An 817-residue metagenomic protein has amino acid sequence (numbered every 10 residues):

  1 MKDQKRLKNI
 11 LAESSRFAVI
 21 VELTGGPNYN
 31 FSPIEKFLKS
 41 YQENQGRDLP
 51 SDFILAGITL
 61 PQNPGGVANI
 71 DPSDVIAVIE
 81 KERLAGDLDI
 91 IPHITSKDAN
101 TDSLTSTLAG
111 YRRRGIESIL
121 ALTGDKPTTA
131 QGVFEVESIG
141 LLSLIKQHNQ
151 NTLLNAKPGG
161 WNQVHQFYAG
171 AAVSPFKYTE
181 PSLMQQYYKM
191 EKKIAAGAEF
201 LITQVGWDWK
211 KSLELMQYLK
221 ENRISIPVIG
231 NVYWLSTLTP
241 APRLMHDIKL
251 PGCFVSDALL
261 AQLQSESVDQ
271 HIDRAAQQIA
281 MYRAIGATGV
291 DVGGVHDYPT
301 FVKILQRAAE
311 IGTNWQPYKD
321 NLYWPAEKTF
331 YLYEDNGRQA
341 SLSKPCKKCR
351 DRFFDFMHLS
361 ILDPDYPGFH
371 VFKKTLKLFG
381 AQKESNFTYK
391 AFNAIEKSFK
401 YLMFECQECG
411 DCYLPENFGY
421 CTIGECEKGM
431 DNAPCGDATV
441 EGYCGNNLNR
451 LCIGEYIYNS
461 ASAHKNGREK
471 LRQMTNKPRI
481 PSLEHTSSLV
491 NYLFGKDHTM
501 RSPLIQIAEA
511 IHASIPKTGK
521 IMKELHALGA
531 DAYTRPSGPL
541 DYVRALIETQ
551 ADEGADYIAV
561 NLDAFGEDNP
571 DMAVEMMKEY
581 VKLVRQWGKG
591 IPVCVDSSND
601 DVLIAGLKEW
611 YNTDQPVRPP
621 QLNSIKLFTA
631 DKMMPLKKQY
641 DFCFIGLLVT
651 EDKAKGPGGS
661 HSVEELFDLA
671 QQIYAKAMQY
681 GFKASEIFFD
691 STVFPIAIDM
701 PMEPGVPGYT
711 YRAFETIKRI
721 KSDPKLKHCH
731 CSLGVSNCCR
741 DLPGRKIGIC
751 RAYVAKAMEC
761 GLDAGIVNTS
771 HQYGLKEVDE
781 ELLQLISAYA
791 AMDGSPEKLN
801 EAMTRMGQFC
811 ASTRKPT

Functional and structural regions predicted by a protein language model:
K2-I10, Q147, H296, N314-E396 (+3 more regions): Extended, intrinsically disordered, low-complexity segments
D3-N63: N-terminal beta1-alpha1-beta2 module of alpha/beta enzyme domains
F17-K39, I90-D102, F167-Q185, L259-R274 (+5 more regions): Active-site mouth loops of central-metabolism enzymes
L38-P61, K193-G197, A284, D541-D563: Catalytic domains of carbohydrate-active enzymes, especially glycoside hydrolases
G65-I304, T313-K319, P367-S398, E405-C412 (+1 more regions): Catalytic alpha/beta core domains of metabolic enzymes, predominantly
I70-E82, S103, A564-D614: N-terminal active-site wall of soluble small-molecule enzyme domains
S385-R501, A530-Y533, L540-D556, A564-V574 (+4 more regions): Metallocofactor- and cofactor-centric catalytic cores in central/energy metabolism, strongly enriched
I507, I511-K517, I521-E553, I558-P570 (+5 more regions): N-terminal loops that bind phosphate or other acidic moieties and the adjacent beta-alpha structural core
